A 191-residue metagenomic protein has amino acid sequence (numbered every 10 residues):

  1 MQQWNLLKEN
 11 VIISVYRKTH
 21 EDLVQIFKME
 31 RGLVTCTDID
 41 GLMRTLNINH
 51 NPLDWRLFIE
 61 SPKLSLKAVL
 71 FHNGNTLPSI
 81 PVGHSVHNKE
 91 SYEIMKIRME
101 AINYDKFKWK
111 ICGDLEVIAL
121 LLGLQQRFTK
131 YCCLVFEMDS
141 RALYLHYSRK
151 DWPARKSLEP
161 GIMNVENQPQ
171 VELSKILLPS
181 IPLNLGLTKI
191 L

Functional and structural regions predicted by a protein language model:
M1-H50: Electropositive nucleic-acid engagement tracts
Q2, K96-E100, L134: Amphipathic alpha-helical interaction motifs in eukaryotic regulatory proteins
I12-I13, V69-N73, P81-G83, F136 (+1 more regions): Short coil/turn segments at secondary-structure boundaries
G41-R44, E93-F107: Short, basic/hydrophobic alpha-helical segments
F58-I59: Short hydrophobic beta-strand that contains or immediately precedes a catalytic carboxylate
P62-E100: Electropositive, glycine- and tryptophan-enriched low-complexity nucleic-acid-binding patches
Y92, Y104-L191: Charged (Asp/Glu and Lys/Arg) segments that form or flank catalytic channels of large polymer- and nucleotide-handling
